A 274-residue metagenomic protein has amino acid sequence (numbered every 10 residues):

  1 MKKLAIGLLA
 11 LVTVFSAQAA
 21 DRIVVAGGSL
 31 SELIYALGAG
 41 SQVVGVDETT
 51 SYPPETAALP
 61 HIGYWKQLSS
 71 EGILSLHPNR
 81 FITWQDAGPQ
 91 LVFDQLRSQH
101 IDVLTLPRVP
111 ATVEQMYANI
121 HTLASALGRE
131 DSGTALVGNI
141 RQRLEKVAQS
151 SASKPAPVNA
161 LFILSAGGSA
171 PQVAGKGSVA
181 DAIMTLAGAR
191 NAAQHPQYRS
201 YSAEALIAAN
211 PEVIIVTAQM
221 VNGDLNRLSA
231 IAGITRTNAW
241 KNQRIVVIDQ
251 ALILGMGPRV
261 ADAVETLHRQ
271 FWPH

Functional and structural regions predicted by a protein language model:
A5-V14: Bacterial N-terminal signal peptides
F15-A19: Sec/Tat signal peptide C-region and signal peptidase I cleavage site
D21-I34, D131-A187: Basic- and aromatic-lined ligand-binding clefts that recognize polyanionic substrates
D21-R22, E114-S125, T134, A209 (+1 more regions): Structured C-terminal subdomain patch of bacterial secreted/periplasmic proteins
R22-L76, R80-Q85: A short, structured surface patch at a secondary-structure boundary
D47-Y52, Q172-Y198: Alpha-helical, coiled-coil/dimerization segments enriched in small aliphatic residues
Y52, Q90-A126: Flexible loop/hinge segments that line or gate small-molecule binding clefts
S70-H77, S202-N210: Short helices/loops that flank or line small-molecule/ion binding pockets
